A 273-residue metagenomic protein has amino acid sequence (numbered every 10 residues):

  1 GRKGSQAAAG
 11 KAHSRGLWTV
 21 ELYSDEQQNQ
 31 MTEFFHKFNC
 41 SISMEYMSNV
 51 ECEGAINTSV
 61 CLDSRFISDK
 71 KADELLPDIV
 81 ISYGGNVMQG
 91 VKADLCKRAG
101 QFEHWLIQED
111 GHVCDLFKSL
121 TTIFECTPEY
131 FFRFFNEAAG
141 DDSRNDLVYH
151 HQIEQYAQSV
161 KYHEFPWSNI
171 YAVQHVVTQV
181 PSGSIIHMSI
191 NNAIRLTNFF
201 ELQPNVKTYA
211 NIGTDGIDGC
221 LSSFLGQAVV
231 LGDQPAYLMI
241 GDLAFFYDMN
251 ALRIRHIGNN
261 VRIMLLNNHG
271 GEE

Functional and structural regions predicted by a protein language model:
G1-G10: Conformationally flexible catalytic loops at phosphate/diphosphate-handling active centers
A9-D25, K161-P166: Active-site donor-nucleotide binding/catalytic segment of nucleotide-sugar enzymes
R15, I79, I185, P235-Y237: Structural motif
V20-A55, S184, I194-T197, N260-V261 (+1 more regions): Redox- and metal-dependent alpha/beta enzyme cores, enriched for Fe-S-associated oxidoreductases and cofactor-handling
E26-F34, V91-L95, H175-V176, F199 (+1 more regions): A short acidic, amphipathic alpha-helical/loop segment
E45-Q152, R255-I257, I263, H269: Glycine-rich, acidic loop regions that bind phosphate or pyrophosphate groups
H150-D233: Active-site diphosphate/adenylate-binding microenvironment
F199-E273: Thiamine diphosphate
